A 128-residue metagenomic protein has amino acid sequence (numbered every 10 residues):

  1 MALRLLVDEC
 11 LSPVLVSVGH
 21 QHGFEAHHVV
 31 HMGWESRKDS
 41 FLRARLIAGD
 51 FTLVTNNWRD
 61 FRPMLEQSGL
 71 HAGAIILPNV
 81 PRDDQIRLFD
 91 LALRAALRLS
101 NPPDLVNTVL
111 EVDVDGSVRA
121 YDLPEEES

Functional and structural regions predicted by a protein language model:
A2-E9, P13, S17-Q21, W34 (+2 more regions): Acidic, PIN/NYN-like endoribonuclease modules and their adjacent C-terminal/linker elements
H22-H31: Short, basic, glycine/proline-bearing loop/turn elements
D39, D50-M64: Acidic, metal-binding active-site segment of PIN/NYN-like and related structure-specific nucleases
